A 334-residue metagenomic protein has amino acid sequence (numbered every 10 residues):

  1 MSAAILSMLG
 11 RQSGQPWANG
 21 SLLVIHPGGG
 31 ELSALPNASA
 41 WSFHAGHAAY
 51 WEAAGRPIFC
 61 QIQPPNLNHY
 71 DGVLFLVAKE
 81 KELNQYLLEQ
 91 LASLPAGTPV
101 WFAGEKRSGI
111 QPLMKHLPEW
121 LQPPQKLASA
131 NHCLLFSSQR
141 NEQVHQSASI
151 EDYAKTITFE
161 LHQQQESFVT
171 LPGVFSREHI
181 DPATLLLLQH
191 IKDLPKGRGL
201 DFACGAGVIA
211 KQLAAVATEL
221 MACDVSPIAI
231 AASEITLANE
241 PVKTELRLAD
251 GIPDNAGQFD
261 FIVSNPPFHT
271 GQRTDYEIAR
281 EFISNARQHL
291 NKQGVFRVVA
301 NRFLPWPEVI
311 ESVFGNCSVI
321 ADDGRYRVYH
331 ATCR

Functional and structural regions predicted by a protein language model:
M1-R56, P182-S264: Conserved SAM/SAH cofactor-binding pocket of Class I
G72-K81, F202-G207, F259-Q272: Conserved proline-anchored active-site loop of SAM-dependent methyltransferases that bridges a beta-strand
Q85-T98, R280-K292: A short glycine-rich, Lys/Arg-flanked "PGG" loop and its adjoining helix->strand segment in the class I
G97-K106, Q293-A300: Conserved beta-strand signature within the Rossmann-like core of class I S-adenosyl-L-methionine
P123-N131, L171, N316-G324: Conserved S-adenosyl-L-methionine
N131-K196: SAM-dependent Rossmann-like transferase core, predominantly class I methyltransferases with a strong bias toward
P227, V263-R287: Mobile active-site "lid"/loop adjacent to the S-adenosyl-L-methionine
F296-R334: C-terminal catalytic and target-recognition region of SAM-dependent MTase-like enzymes, primarily methyltransferases
